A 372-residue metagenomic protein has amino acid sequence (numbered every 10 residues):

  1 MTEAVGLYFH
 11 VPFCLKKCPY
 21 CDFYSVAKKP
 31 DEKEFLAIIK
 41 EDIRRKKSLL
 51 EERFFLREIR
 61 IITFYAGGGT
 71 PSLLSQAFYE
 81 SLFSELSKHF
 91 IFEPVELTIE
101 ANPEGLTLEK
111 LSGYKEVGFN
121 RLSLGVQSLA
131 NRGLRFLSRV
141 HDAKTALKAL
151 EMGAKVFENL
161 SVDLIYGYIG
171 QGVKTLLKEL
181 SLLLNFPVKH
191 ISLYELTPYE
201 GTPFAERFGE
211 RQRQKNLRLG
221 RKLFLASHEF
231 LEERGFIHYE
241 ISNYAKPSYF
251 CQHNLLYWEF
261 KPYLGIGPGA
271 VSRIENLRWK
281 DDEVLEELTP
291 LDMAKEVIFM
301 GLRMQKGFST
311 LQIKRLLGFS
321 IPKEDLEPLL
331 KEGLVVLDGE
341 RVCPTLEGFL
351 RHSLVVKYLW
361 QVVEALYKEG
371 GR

Functional and structural regions predicted by a protein language model:
T2-A4, S25-L49, R60-F319, G371-R372: C-terminal scaffold of the Radical SAM
L7-H10: Short active-site neighborhood of thiol/selenol oxidoreductases, capturing the structured segment around
P12-F23: Local cysteine-cluster metal-coordination motifs and their immediate loop/turn environment, predominantly Fe-S cluster
R53-F54: Flexible helix-coil transition and linker loops at the boundaries of alpha-helical arrays
S320, E324-E332: Basic amphipathic alpha-helical segments that dock to polyanions
L330-E340: A short, conserved structural fragment
R341-T345: Minor-groove-contacting beta-hairpin "wing" of winged helix-turn-helix DNA-binding domains
E347-R372: Short, amphipathic alpha-helical interaction segments positioned at domain boundaries
